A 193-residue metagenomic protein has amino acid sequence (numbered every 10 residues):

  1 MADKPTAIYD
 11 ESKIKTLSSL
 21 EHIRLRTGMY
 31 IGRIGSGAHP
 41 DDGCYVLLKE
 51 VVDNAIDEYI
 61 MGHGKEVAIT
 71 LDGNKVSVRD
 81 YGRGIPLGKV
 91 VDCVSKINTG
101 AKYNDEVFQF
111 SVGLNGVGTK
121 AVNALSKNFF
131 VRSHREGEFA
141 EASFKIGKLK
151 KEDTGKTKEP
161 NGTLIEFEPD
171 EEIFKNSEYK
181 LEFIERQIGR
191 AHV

Functional and structural regions predicted by a protein language model:
A2-K13, N74-K89, A101-R190: GHKL-type ATPase core
K4-G43, G88-V112: P-loop NTPase nucleotide-binding/switch module
E21, L25, K49, D53 (+2 more regions): Solvent-exposed alpha-helical segments within well-ordered globular domains of core cellular machineries
I31-A38, A55-A68, G100-S111, V131-R132 (+1 more regions): Active-site phosphate-binding and catalytic loops of NTP-dependent enzymes
A38-V67, G118-L125: Conserved ATP-binding N-box helix of the HATPase_c
T70-D72: Structural motif
